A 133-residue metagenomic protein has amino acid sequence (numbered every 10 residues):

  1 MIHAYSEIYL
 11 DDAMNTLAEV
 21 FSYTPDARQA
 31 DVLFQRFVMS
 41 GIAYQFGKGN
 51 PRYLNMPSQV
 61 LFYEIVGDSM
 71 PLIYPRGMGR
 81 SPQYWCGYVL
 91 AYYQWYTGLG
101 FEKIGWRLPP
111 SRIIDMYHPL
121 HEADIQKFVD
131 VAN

Functional and structural regions predicted by a protein language model:
M1-N133: A conserved ligand/cofactor-binding region detector
